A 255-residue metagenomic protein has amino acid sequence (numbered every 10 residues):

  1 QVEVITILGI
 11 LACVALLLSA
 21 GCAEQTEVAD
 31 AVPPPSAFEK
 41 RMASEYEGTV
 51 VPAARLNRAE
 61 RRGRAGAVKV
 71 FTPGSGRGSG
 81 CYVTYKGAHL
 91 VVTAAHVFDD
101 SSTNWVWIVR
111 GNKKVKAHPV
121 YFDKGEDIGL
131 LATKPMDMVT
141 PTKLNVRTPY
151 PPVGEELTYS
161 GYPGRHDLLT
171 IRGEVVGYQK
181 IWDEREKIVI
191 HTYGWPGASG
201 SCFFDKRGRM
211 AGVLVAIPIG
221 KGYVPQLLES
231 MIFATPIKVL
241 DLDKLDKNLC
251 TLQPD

Functional and structural regions predicted by a protein language model:
L8-S19: Bacterial N-terminal signal peptides
T26-R58, M138-T140, M210-D255: C-terminal cap/linker of serine protease catalytic domains
A54-L56, A65-V91, V115-K116, G200: A conserved glycine-rich beta-strand in the N-terminal activation segment of trypsin-fold
V68-V70, T103-N112, E155-Y162: Short conserved beta-strand and strand-loop elements enriched in small hydrophobics with frequent Asp/Gly
G76-S79, K187-K206: Gly/Ser-rich catalytic serine loop of serine hydrolases
T84-E126, T133-M138, P152, A216-K221: Catalytic-histidine neighborhood of serine endopeptidases, predominantly the chymotrypsin-like S1/PA family
V139-K187, G194-S199, L214-P225: Flexible, gly/ser-rich surface segments that form the specificity/activation loops bordering the active-site cleft
